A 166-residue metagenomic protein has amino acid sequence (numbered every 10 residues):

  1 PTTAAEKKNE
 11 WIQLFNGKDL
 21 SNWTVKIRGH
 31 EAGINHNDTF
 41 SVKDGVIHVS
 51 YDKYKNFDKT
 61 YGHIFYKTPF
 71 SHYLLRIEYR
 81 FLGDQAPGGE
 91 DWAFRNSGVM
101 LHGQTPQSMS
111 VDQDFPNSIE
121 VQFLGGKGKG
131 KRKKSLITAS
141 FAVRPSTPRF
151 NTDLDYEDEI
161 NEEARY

Functional and structural regions predicted by a protein language model:
P1-Y166: Carbohydrate-interacting regions of secretory-pathway proteins
